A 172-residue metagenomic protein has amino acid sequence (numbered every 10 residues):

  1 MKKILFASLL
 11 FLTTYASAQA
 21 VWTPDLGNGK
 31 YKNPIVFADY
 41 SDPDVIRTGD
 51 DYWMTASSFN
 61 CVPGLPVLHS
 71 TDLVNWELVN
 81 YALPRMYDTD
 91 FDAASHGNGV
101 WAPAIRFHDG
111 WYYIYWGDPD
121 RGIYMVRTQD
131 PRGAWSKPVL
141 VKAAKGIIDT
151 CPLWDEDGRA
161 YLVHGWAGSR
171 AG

Functional and structural regions predicted by a protein language model:
M1-K2, P84: Short, intrinsically disordered low-complexity segments
K3-T14: Sec-dependent N-terminal signal peptides
A18-G172: Carbohydrate-active catalytic/glycan-binding domains of CAZyme proteins, especially the secreted or lumenal ectodomains
